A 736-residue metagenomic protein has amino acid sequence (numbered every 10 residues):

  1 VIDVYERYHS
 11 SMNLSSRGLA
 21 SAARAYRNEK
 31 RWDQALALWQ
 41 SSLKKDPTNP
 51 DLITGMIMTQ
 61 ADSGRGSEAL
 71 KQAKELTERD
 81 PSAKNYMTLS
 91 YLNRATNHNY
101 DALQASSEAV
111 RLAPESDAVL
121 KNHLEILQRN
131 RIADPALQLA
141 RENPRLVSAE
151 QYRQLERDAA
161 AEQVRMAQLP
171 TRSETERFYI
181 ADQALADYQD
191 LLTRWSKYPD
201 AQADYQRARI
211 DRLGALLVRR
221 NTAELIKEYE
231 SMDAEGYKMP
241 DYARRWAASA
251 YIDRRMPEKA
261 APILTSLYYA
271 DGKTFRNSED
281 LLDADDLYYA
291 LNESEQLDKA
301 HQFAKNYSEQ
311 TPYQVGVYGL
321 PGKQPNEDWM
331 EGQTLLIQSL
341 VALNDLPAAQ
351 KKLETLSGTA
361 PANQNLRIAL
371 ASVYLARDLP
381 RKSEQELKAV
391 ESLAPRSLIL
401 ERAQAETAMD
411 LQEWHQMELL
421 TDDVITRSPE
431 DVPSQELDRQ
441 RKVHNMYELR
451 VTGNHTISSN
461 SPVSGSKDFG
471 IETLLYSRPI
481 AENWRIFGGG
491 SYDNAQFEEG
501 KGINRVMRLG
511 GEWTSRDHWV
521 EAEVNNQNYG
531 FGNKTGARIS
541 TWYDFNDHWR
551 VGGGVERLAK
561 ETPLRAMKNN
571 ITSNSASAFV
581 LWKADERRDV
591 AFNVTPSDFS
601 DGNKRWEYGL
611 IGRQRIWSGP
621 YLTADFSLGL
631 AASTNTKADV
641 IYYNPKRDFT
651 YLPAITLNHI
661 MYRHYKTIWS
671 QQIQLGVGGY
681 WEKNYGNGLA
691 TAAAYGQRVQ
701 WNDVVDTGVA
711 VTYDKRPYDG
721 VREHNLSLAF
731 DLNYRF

Functional and structural regions predicted by a protein language model:
D3-R7, M12-R24, N28-W32, A37-S41 (+4 more regions): Gram-negative and organellar
